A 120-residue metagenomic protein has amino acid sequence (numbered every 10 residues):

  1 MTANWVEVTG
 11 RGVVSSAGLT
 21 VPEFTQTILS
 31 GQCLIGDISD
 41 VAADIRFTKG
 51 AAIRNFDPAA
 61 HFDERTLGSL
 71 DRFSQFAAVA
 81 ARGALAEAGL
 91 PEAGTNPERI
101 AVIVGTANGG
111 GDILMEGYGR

Functional and structural regions predicted by a protein language model:
M1-R120: Conserved "HGTGT" condensation-loop signature of ketosynthase/thiolase-family condensing enzymes that catalyze
